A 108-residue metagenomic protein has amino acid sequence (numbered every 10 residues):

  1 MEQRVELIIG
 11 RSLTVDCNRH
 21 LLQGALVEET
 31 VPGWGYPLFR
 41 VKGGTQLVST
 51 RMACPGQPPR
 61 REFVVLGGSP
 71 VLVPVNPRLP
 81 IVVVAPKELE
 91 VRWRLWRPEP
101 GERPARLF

Functional and structural regions predicted by a protein language model:
E2-G68, V73: Mature extracytoplasmic domains of secretory-pathway proteins
G67-R103: Short, compact, well-ordered microdomains
R106-F108: Ser/Thr-rich low-complexity repeats and stalk/linker segments
